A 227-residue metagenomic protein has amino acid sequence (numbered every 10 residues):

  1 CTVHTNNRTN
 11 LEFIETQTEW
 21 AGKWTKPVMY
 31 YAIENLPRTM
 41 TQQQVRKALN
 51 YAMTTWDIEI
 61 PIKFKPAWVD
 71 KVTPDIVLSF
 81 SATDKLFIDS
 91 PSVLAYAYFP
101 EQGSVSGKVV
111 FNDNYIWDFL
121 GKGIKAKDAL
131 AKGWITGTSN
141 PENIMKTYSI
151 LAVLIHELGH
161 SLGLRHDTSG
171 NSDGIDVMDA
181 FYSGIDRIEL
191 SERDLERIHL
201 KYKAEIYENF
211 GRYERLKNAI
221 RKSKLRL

Functional and structural regions predicted by a protein language model:
C1-Q42, L86-S104, L200-L227: Disordered inhibitory propeptide/activation segment of secreted metzincin zinc metalloprotease zymogens, centered on
H4, Q44-S169: Metzincin-family zinc-dependent endopeptidase catalytic domain
E15, Y51-T54, E196, L200: Generic recognition of well-ordered alpha-helical segments within structured catalytic/regulatory domains
A21-W24, T41-Q42, D70, S149 (+1 more regions): Helix N-cap and loop-to-helix transition residues
T25, D118, R165, M178-D179: Generic, ordered loop/turn and secondary-structure boundary motif
Y30-A32, V77-S79, V110, V177-D179: Soluble periplasmic/extracytoplasmic beta-strand elements of cell-envelope proteins
I33-V45, F119, S139-M145, F181-I188: Second-shell loop/turn segments in exported
K108-V110, N114-Y115, I124, D128 (+2 more regions): Extracellular (secreted or membrane-anchored) zinc-dependent metallopeptidases, primarily metzincins but also closely
